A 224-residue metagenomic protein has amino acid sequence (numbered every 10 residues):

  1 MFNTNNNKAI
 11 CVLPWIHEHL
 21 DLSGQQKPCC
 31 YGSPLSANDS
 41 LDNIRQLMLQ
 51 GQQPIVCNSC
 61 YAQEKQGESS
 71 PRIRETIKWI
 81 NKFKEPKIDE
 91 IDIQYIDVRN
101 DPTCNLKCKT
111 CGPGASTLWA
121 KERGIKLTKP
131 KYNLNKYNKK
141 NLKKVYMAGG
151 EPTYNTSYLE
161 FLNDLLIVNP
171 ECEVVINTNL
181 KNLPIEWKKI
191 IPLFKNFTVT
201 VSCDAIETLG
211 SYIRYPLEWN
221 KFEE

Functional and structural regions predicted by a protein language model:
M1-K82, D92-Y95: Accessory C-terminal segments flanking Radical SAM cores
W15, C29-Y31, P71-R72, C108-G112 (+3 more regions): A short acidic (Asp/Glu
V56-S59, E64, N100-K107, G112-A115: Short pre-active-site segment immediately N-terminal to redox-active cysteine/selenocysteine motifs in thiol-based
K82-F83, G114: Charged, flexible boundary elements
E85-I88: Asp/Glu-centered strand-loop micro-motifs enriched in Gly/Pro and often flanked by an aromatic residue
I91-T103, G112-K129, K140-T156, V168-I185 (+1 more regions): Core AdoMet radical
K136-Y137: Ankyrin repeat (ANK) tandem alpha-helical domains that serve as protein-protein interaction scaffolds, prominent
